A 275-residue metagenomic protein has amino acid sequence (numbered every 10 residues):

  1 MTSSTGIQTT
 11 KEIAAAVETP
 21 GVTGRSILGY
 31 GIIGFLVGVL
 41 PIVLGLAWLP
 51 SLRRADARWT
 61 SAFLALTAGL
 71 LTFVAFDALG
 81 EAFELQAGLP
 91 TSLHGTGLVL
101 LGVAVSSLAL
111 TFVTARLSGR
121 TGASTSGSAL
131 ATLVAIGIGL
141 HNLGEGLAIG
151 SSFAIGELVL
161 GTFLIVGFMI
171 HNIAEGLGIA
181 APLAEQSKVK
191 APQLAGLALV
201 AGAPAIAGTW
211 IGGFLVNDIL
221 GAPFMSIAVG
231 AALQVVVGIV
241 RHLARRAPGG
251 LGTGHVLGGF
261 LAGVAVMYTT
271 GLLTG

Functional and structural regions predicted by a protein language model:
M1-S3: Short, aromatic- and glycine-rich surface loops/edge beta-strands on solvent-exposed regions
G6-G275: Intrinsically disordered, metal-sensing/regulatory segments
